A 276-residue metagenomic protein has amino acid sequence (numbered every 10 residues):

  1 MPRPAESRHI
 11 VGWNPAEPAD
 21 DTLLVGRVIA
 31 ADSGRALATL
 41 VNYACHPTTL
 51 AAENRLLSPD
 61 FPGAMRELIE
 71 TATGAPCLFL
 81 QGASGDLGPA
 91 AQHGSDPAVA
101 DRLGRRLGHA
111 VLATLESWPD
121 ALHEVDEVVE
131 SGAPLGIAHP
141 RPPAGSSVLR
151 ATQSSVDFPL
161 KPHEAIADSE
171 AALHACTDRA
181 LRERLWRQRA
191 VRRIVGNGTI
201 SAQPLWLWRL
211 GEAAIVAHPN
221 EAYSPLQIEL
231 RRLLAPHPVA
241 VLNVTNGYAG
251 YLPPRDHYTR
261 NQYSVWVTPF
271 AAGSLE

Functional and structural regions predicted by a protein language model:
M1-E276: Non-catalytic substrate/cofactor recognition surfaces at enzyme active-site rims
